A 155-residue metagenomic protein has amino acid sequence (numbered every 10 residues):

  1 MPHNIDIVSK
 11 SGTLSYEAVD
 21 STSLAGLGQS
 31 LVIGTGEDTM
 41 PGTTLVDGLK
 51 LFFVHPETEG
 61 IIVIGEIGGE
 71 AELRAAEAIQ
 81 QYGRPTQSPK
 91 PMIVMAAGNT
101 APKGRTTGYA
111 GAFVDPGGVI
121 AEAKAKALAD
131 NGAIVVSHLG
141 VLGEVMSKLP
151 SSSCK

Functional and structural regions predicted by a protein language model:
M1-K155: Catalytic-core regions of core metabolic enzymes, especially those transforming organic acids/acyl-group intermediates
